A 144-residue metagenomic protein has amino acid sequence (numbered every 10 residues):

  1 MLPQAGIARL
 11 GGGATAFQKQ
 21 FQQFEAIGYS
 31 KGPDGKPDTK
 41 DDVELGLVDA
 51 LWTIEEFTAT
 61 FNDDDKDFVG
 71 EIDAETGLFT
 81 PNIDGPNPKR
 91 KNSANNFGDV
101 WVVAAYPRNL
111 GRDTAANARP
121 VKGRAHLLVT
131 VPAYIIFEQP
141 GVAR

Functional and structural regions predicted by a protein language model:
M1, I7-L10, V43-D84: Low-complexity "stalk/linker" and mucin-like segments enriched in Ser/Thr/Pro/Ala/Gly
M1-D38, N109-R144: Short S/T/G/P-enriched beta-strand
F17, A74, S93-F97: Surface-exposed coil/turn segments at beta-strand junctions on protein surfaces, enriched
F24-A26, W52, F79, V102-A104 (+1 more regions): Hydrophobic beta-strand residues in large extracellular and virion-surface proteins
G28-S30, I54-E56, Y106: Residue-level signal for short segments within beta-strands and strand-turn junctions of well-structured beta-sheet
D34-A50, D99-W101: N-terminal targeting/docking segments
P86-N117: A short beta-strand micro-motif common to beta-rich folds, especially ectodomain repeats
